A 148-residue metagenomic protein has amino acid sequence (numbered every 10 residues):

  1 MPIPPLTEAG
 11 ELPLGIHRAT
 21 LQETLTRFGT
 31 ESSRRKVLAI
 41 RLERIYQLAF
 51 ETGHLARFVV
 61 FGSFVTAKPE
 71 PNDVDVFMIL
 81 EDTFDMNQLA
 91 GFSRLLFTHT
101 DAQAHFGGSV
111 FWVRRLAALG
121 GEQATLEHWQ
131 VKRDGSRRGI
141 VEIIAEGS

Functional and structural regions predicted by a protein language model:
M1-V59, V65-P71, L80-S148: Catalytic core of pol beta-like nucleotidyltransferases
F77: Aromatic/basic-lined ligand-recognition segments that form π-stacking hydrophobic pockets flanked by Lys/Arg to engage
